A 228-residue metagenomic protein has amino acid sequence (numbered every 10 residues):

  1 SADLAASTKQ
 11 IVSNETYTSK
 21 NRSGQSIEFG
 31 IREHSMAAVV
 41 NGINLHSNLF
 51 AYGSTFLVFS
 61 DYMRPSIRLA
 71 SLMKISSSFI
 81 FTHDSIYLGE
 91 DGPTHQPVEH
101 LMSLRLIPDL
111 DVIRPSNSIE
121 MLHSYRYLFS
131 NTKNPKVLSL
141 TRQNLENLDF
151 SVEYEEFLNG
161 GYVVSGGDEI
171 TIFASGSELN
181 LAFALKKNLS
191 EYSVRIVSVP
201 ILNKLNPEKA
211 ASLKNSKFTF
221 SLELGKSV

Functional and structural regions predicted by a protein language model:
S1-K136, N144: Thiamine diphosphate
L88-P93, S130-V228: Thiamine diphosphate
